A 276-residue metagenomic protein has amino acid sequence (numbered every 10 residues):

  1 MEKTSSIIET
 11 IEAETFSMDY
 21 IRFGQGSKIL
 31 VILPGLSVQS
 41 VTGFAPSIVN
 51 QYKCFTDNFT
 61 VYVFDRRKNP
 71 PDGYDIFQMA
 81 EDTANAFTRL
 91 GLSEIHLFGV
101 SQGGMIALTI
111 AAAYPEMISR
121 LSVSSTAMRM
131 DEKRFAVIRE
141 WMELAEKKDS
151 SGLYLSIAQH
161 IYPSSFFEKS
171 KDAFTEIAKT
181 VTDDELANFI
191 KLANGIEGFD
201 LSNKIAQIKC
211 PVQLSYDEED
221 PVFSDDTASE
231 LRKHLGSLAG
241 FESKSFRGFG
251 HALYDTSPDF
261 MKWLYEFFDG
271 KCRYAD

Functional and structural regions predicted by a protein language model:
T10-P70: Conserved HGGG/HGGXW glycine-rich cap/lid loop of the alpha/beta-hydrolase fold
F77-H96: Conserved acidic catalytic loop of the alpha/beta-hydrolase fold
G99-G103, A107: Gly/Ala-rich beta-loop-alpha elbow adjacent to hydrolase catalytic centers
L108, A112, S119-K148: Flexible "cap/lid" loop of the alpha/beta hydrolase fold
E132-R134, G152-F199, N203-K204: Conserved alpha/beta-hydrolase catalytic His-Asp/Glu region
I208, L214-Y216, D220: Short beta-strand/loop motif that positions the catalytic acidic residue of the alpha/beta-hydrolase fold
P221-T227: Conserved alpha/beta-hydrolase "acid-adjacent" motif
G248-M261: Catalytic histidine-centered segment of alpha/beta-hydrolase-like enzymes
